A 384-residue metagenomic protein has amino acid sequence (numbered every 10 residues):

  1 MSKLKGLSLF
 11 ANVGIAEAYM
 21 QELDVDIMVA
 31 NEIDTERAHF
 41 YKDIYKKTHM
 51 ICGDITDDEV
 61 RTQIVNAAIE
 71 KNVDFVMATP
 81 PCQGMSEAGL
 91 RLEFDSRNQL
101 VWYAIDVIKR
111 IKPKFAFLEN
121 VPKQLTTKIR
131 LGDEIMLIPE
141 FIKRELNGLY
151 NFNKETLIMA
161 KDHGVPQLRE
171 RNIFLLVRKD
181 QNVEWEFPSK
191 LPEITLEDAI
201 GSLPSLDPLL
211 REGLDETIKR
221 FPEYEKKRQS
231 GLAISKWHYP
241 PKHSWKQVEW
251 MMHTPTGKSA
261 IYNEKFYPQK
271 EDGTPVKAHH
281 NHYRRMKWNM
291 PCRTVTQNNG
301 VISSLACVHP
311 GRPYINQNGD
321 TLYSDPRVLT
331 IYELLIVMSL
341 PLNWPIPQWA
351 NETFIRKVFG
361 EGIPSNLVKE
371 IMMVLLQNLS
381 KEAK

Functional and structural regions predicted by a protein language model:
M1-G6, K47, I55-F94: Mobile, glycine- and charge-enriched loop segments and immediately flanking short secondary-structure elements within
L7-E17, E70-A88, F115-V121, F174-R178 (+3 more regions): Conserved proline-anchored active-site loop of SAM-dependent methyltransferases that bridges a beta-strand
Y19-D26, I44: A short, Lys/Arg-enriched amphipathic alpha-helix followed by its capping loop at the start of a domain
M28-E32: Conserved SAM-binding motif I beta-strand of class I
E36-H39: Short alpha-helix immediately C-terminal to the canonical SAM-binding loop
Y41-M50: Short, conserved SAM-binding/catalytic segment of Class I S-adenosyl-L-methionine-dependent methyltransferases
Q63-E70, C82-H282: Class I S-adenosyl-L-methionine
K227-K384: C-terminal target-recognition/interaction regions appended to catalytic cores
